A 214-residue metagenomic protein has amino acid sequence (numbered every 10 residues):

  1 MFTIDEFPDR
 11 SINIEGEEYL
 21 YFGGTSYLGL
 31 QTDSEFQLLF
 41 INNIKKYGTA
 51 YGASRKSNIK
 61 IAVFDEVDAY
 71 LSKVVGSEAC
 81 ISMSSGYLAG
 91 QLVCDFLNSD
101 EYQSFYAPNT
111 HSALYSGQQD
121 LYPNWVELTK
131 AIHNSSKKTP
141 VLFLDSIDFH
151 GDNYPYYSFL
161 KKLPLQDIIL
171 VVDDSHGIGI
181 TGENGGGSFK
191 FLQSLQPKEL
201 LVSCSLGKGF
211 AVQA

Functional and structural regions predicted by a protein language model:
M1-A50: N-terminal "arm"/small-domain region of PLP-dependent enzymes with the aminotransferase-like
G29-L30, S57-I61, I147-G151, G177-I180: Short, small-residue-enriched loops and turns at beta-alpha junctions that line or gate enzyme active sites
Q37-S85: Conserved N-terminal alpha-helix of the aminotransferase class I/II PLP-enzyme fold
M83, V93-A113: Conserved PLP-anchoring active-site segment centered on the Schiff-base-forming lysine
F105-T129, Y154, G182: Phosphate/pyrophosphate-binding betaalpha-module
Y122-V172: Active-site phosphate-binding strand-loop segment of PLP-dependent enzymes
G151-I169, D174-L201, S205-G209: Active-site pre-lysine segment of PLP-dependent enzymes
